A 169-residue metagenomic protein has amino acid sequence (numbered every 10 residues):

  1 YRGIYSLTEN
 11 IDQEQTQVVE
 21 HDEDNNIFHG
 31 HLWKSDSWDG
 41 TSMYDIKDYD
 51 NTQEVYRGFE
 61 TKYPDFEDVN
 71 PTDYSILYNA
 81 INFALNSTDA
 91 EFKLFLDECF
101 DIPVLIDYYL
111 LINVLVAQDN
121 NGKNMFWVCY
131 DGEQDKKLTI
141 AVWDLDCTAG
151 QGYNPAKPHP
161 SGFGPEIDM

Functional and structural regions predicted by a protein language model:
R2-L110, Q118, S161-P165: Internal "kinase-insert"/substrate-recognition segments embedded within catalytic cores of ATP-dependent enzymes
M43, L138, P158: Flexible, polar/acidic helix-loop-strand segments at domain edges
E98-G152: Active-site acidic catalytic loop and adjacent metal/ATP-binding pocket of ATP-dependent phosphoryl transfer enzymes
A149-M169: Hydrophobic, secondary-structure "cap" segments at the distal end of domains
